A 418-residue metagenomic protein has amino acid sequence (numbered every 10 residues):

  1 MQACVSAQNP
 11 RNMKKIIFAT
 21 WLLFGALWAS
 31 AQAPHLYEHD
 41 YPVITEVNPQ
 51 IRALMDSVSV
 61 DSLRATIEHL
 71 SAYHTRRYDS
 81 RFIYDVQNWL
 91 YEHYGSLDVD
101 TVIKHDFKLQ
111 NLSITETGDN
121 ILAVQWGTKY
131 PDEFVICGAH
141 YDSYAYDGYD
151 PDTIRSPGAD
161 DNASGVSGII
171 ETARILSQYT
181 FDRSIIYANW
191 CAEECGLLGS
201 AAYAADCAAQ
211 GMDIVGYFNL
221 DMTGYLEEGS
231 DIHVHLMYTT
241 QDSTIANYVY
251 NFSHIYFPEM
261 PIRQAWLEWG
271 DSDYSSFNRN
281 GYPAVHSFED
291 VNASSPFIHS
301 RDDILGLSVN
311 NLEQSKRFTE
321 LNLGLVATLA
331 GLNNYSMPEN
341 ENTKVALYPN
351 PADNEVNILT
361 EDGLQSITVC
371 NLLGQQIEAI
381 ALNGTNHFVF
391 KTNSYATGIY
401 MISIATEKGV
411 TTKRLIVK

Functional and structural regions predicted by a protein language model:
M1-P34, Y335-M337, Q375, I399-M401: Bacterial Sec-dependent N-terminal signal peptides
Q2-C4, F18, N340-K418: C-terminal outer-membrane/trafficking sorting elements
A33-F82, M222-Y225, S294-I304: N-terminal capping segment at the start of a domain
P49-S57, S71-F82, K108-L112, P151-N162 (+5 more regions): Second-shell loop/turn segments in exported
S62-W126: A non-catalytic alpha/beta surface segment that caps or lines the substrate-entry region of metallo-dependent hydrolase
L63-S71, I103-K104, N120-V124, F134-A139 (+9 more regions): Structural recognition of the beta-strand scaffold that forms the well-ordered cores of secreted hydrolase catalytic
T117-D119, D152-T244, D273: Acidic/histidine-rich catalytic neighborhood of metal-dependent amide-processing enzymes
L226-N334: Active-site-adjacent substrate-binding region of metalloamidase/peptidase-like peptide-processing proteins
